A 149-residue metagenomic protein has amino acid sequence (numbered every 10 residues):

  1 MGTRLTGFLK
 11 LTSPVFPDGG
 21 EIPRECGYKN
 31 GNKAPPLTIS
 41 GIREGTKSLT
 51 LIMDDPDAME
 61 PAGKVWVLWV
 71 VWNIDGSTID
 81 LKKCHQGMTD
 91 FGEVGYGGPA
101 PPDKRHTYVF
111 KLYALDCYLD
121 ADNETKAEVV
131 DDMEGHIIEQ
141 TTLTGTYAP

Functional and structural regions predicted by a protein language model:
M1-P149: N-terminus-centered regions that define maturation/targeting leaders and the start of the first functional domain
